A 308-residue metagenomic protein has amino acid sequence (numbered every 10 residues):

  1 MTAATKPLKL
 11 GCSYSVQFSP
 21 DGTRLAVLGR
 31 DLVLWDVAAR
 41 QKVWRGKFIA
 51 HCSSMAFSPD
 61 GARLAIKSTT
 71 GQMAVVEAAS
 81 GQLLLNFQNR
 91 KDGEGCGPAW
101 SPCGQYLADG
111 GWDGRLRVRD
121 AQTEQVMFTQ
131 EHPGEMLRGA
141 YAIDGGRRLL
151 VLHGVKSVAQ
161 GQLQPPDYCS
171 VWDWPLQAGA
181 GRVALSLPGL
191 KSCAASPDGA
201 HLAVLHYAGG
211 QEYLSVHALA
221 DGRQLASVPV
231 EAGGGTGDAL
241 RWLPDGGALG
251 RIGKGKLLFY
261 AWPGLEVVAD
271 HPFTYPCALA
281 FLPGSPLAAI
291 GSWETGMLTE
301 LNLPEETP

Functional and structural regions predicted by a protein language model:
M1-P308: WD40-repeat beta-propeller superdomains and closely related acidic/aromatic-rich repeat-like regions
